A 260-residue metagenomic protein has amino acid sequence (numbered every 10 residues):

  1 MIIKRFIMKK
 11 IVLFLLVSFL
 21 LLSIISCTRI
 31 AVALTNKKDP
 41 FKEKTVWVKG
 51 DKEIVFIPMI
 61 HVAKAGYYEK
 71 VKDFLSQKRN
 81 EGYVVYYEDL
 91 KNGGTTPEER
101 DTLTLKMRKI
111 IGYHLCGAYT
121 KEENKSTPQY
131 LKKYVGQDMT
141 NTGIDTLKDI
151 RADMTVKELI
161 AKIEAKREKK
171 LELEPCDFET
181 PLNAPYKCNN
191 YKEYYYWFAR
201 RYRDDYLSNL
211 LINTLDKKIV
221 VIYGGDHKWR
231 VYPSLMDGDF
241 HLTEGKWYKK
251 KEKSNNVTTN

Functional and structural regions predicted by a protein language model:
I2-I11: Positively charged n-region of N-terminal signal peptides that target proteins for export
L15-S23: Bacterial N-terminal signal peptides
T28-F198, Y202, S208-D216, I222 (+2 more regions): Structured, acidic catalytic/metal-binding patches in enzyme active sites
A63, W229-R230: Active-site environment of divalent metal-dependent phosphoester hydrolases
K91, H227-K228: Alpha-helix capping/helix-boundary segments
L210, R230-V231: Phosphate- and divalent-cation-binding pockets in alpha/beta enzyme and binding domains that engage nucleotide-derived
T258-N260: Short, solvent-exposed mixed-charge patches
